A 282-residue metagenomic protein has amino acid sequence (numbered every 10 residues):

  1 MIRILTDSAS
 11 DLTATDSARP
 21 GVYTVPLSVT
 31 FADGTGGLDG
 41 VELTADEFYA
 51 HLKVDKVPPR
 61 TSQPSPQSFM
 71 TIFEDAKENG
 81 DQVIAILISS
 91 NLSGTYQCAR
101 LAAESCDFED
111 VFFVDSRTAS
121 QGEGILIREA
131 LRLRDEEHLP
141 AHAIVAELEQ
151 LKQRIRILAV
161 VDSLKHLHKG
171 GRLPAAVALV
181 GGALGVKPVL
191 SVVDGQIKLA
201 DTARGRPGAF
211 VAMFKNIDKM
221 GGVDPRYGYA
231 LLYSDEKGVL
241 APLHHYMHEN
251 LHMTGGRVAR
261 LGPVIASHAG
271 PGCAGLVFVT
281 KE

Functional and structural regions predicted by a protein language model:
R3, A9-S17, V22-Y23, S28-T30 (+3 more regions): Mixed-charge interfacial surface used for oligomerization/domain docking and macromolecular partner engagement
T35-A85, S89-C98, A102-S105: Class I S-adenosyl-L-methionine
